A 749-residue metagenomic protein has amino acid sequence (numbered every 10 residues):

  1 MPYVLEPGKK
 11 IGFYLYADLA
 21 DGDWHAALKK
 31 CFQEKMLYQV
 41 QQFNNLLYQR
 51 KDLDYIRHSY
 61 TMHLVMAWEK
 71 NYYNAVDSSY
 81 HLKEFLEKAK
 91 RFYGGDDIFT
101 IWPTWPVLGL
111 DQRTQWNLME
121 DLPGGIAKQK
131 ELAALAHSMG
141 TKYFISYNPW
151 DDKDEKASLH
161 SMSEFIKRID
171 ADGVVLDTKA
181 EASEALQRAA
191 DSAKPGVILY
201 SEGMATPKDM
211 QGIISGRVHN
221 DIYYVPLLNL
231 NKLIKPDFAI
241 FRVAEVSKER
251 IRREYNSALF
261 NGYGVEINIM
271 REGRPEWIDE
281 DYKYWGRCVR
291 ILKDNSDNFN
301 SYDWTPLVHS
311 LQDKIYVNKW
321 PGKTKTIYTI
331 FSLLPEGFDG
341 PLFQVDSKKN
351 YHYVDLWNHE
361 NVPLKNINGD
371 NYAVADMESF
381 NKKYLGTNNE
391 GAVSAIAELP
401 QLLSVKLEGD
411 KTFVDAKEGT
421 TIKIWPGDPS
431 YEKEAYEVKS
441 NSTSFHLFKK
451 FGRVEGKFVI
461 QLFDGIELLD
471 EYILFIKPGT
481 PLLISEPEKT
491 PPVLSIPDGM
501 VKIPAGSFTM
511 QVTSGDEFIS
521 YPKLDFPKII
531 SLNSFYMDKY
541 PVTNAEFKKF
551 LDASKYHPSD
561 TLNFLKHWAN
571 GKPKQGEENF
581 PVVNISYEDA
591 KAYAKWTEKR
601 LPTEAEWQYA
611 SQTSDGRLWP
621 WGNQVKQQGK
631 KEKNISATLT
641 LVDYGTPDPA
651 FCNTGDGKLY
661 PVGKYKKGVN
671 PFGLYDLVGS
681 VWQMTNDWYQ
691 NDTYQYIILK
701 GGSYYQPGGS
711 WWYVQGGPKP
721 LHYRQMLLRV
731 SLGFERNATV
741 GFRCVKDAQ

Functional and structural regions predicted by a protein language model:
M1-H81, L86-I98, G273-I291, T513: Carbohydrate-recognition beta-sandwich/jelly-roll modules in extracellular/periplasmic carbohydrate-active proteins
G8-Y16, G196-G203, K208-L342: Active-site-proximal substrate-binding groove within the catalytic cores of carbohydrate-active enzymes
W105-R253, L259, M270, W277 (+1 more regions): Aromatic- and carboxylate-enriched substrate-binding clefts and catalytic-loop regions of carbohydrate-active enzymes
I367-L399: C-terminal beta-strand-rich structural cap/linker in extracellular carbohydrate-active enzymes
K382-N388, R453-I466: Short, aromatic- and glycine-rich surface loops/edge beta-strands on solvent-exposed regions
A392-L402, I466-K477: Edge beta-strands of extracellular beta-sandwich domains
K489-H567, N584-E588, A610, G679: A short glycine-rich, aromatic-capped structural motif
I503, H557, L562-M726, R736-A738: Functional-site microenvironments in short loops/helix caps that host divalent-cation chemistry
